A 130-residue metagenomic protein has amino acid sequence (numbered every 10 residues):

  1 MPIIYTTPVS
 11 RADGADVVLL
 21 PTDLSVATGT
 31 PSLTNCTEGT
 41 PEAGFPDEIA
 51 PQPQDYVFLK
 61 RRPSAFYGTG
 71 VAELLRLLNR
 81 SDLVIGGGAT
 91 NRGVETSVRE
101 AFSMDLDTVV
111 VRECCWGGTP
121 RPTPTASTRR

Functional and structural regions predicted by a protein language model:
M1-P8, V111: Short beta-strand segments at enzyme active-site cores
Y5-A15, L19-P21: Catalytic-core segment of enzymes that process non-peptidic bonds
D16-V18, T22-R130: Active-site-adjacent betaalpha module
